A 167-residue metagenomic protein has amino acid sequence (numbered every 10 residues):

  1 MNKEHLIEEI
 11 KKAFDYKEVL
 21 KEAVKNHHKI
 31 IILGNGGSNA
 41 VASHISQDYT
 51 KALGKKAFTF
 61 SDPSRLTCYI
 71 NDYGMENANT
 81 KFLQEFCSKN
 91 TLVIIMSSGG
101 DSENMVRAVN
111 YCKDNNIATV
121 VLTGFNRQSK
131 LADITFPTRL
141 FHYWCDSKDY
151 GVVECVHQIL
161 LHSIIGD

Functional and structural regions predicted by a protein language model:
M1-K11, C112: Cofactor-/ligand-binding subdomain signature composed of acidic, glycine-rich, tryptophan-containing flexible loops
L6-I7, A13-F14, I32, Y69: Short secondary-structure boundary micro-motifs
E8-N26: A short, well-structured juxtamembrane/interface segment
I31-D167: Glycine-rich phosphate-binding loops that contact phosphosugars or nucleotide phosphates
